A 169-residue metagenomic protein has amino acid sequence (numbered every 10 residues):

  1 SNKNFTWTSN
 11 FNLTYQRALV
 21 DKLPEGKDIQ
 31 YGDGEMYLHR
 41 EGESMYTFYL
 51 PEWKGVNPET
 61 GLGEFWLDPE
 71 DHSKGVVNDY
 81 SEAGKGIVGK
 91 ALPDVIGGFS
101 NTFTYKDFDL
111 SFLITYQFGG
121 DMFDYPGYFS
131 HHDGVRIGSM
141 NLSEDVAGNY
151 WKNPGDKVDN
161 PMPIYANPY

Functional and structural regions predicted by a protein language model:
S1, N10, E52, S100-T102: Outer-membrane beta-barrel architecture
N2-T6, Y105-F108: Strand-connecting loop/turn motifs
K3-F5, N12-R17: Internal catalytic or translocation cores that form aromatic/hydrophobic pockets or channels for amphipathic metabolites
F5, P93-G97: Residues that define the transmembrane beta-barrel architecture of outer-membrane proteins
S9-F11, F112: Membrane-embedded beta-strand positions of outer-membrane beta-barrel proteins
A18-L92, D109-Y169: Surface-exposed, extracytoplasmic segments of Gram-negative outer-membrane nutrient-acquisition systems
I87-V88, G97-S100: Generic recognition of flexible, low-complexity loop/linker segments
F99-F112: Conserved catalytic-core segments centered on acid/base and nucleophilic motifs
